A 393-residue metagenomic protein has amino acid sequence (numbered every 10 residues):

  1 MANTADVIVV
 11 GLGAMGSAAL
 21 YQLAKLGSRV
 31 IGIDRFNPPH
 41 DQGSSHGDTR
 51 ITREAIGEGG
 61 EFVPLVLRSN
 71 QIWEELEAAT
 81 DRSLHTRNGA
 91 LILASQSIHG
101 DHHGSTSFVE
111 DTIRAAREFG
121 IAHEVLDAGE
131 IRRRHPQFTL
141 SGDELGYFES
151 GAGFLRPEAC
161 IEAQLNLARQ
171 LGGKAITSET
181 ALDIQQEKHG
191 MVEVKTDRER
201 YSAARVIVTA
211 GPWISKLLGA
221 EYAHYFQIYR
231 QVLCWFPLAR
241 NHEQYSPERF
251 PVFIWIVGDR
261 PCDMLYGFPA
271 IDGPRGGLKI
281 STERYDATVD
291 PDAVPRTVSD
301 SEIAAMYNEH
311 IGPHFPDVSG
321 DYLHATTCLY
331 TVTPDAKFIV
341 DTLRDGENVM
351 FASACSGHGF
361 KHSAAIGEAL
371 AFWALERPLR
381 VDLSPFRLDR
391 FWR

Functional and structural regions predicted by a protein language model:
A2-M15, I31: Beta1/beta-strand and adjacent pyrophosphate-binding region of the FAD-binding site in flavoprotein oxidoreductases
L20-K25, D81-R87, R200-Y201, R205 (+1 more regions): Active-site substrate-recognition segment that forms the wall of the catalytic cavity or substrate channel
A24-S45: Glycine-rich FAD pyrophosphate-binding loop
T49-R134: Dinucleotide-binding Rossmann-like beta1-alpha1 core, especially the glycine-rich loop that anchors the ADP
P64, I98-F108, Y147-L167, P295-I303: Short beta-strand to alpha-helix junction loop
G129-R133, F154, T288, S301-L379 (+1 more regions): Flavin (FAD/FMN) cofactor-binding core of flavoprotein oxidoreductases
Y147-R205, T209: Helical element adjacent to the flavin cofactor pocket in flavoenzyme catalytic cores
